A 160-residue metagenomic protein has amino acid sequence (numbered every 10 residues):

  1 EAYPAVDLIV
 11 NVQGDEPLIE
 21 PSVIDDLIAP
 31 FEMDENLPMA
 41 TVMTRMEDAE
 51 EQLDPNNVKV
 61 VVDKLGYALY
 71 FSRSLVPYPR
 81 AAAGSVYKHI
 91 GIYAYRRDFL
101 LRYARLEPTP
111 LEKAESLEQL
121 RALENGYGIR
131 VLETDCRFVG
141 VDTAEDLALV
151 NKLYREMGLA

Functional and structural regions predicted by a protein language model:
E1, E32-M33, R155: Residue-level signal for alpha-helix termini/capping positions
Y3-P17: Short beta-strand-to-loop acidic/aromatic patch adjacent to the donor-nucleotide binding site
P4-V6, D34-L37, Y127: Short, high-confidence coil segments that cap the C-terminus of an alpha-helix and link into the following beta-strand
I9-V12, A40-V42, Y103, R130-T134: Short beta-strands and strand-loop turn motifs
Q13-G14, V42, R96, T143: A secondary-structure boundary/capping signal
P17-I19, F138: A short, conserved beta-strand element in the Rossmann-like catalytic core that flanks the donor/metal-binding loop
I19-T109: Conserved core of the sugar-phosphate nucleotidyltransferase
A82-A160: Conserved alpha/beta core of the MobA/IspD/sugar-nucleotide pyrophosphorylase nucleotidyltransferase superfamily
